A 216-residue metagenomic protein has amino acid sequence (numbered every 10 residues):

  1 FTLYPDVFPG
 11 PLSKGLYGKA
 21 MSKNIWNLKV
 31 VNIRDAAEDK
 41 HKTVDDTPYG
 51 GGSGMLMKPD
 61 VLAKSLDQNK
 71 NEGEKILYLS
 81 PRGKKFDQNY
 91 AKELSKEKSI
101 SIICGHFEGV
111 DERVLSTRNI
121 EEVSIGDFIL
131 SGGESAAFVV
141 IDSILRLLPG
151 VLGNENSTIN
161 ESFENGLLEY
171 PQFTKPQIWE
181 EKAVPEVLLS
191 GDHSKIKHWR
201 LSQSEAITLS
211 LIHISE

Functional and structural regions predicted by a protein language model:
F1, K29-V31, L77, I100-I102 (+1 more regions): Hydrophobic/aromatic beta-strand patches that form the interior of the parallel beta-sheet core in alpha/beta enzyme
F1-N69, L189, H193-L209: N-terminal nucleotide/polyanion-binding subdomain common to many enzyme families
L3, I33, L79-R82, C104-F107 (+3 more regions): Fold-independent oxyanion-binding glycine-rich loops and adjacent beta-strand/coil segments at enzyme active sites
G15-A20, K92-K96, T117-R118: Short, solvent-exposed amphipathic alpha-helical segments in soluble enzyme and RNA/protein-processing domains
L56-H106, D111-E112: S-adenosyl-L-methionine/SAH cofactor-binding core of RNA-modifying enzymes
V114-T158, F163: Structured adenosyl-cofactor binding patch, chiefly the S-adenosyl-L-methionine
R146-E186, H198: Surface-exposed, charge/polar-rich loops and edge strands
H213-E216: Conserved small/polar residues in nucleotide/adenosyl-binding loops
